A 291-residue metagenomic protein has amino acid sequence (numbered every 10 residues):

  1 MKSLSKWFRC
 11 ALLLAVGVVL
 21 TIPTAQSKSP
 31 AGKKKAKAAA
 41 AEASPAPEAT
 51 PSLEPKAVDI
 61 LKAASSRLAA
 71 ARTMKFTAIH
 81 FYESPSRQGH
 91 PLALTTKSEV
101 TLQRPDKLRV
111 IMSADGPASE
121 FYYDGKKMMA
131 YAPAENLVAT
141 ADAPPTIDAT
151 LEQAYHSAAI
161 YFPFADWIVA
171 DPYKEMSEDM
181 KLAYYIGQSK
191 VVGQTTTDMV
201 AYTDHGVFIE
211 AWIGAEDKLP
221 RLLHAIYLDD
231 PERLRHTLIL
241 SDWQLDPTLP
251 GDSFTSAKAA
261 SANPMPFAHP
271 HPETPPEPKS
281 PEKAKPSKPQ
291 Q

Functional and structural regions predicted by a protein language model:
K2-L12: Bacterial N-terminal signal peptides that target proteins for export
A11-T21: Bacterial N-terminal signal peptides
I22-Q26: Sec/Tat signal peptide C-region and signal peptidase I cleavage site
K28-K37, T101-F162, P231-H236: An acidic-aromatic
S29-K33, P281-Q291: Long, low-complexity, intrinsically disordered segments
P45-K62, S66, Q88-H90, A130-T196 (+6 more regions): Flexible, processing/modification-adjacent segments and terminal tails in exported/periplasmic/extracellular proteins
S52-L137, D204: N-terminal mature ectodomain segment of secretory-pathway/periplasmic proteins
P55, I79, A114, M129-A130 (+1 more regions): Gly/Pro-enriched, hydrophobic low-complexity segments that function as extracytoplasmic propeptides/linkers
